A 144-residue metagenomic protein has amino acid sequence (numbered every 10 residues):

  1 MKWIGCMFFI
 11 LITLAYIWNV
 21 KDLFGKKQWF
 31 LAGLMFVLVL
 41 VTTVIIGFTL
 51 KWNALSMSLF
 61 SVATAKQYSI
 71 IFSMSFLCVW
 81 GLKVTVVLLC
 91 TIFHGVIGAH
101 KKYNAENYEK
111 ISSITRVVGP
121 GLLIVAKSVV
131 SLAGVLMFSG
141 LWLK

Functional and structural regions predicted by a protein language model:
K2-K27: N-terminal signal-anchor/start-transfer transmembrane helix
K21-F36, I71: Alpha-helical transmembrane segments and their helix-start/interface "positive-inside/aromatic belt" motifs in integral
L31-M57: A generic, lipid-embedded transmembrane alpha helix
L55-A65: Membrane-interface interhelical loops and short amphipathic "cap" helices that link adjacent transmembrane segments
A63-K101: Short alpha-helical packing/oligomerization segments
Y68-F72, I111-A133: Loop-to-transmembrane boundary segments
V96-T115: Juxtamembrane inter-helical linkers in multi-pass membrane proteins
L132-K144: Juxtamembrane boundary at the C-terminal end of a transmembrane helix
